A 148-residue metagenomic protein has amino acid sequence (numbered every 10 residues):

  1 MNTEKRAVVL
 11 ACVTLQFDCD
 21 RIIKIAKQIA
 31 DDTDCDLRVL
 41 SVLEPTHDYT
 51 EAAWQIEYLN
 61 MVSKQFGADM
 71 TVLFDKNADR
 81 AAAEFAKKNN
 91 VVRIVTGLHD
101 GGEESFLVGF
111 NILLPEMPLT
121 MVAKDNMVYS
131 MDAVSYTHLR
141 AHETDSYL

Functional and structural regions predicted by a protein language model:
N2-A53, S63-K64, N89: Small/aliphatic-rich secondary-structure junction motif
A26, L59, A82, F110 (+1 more regions): Aromatic/hydrophobic pocket-lining residues that form π-stacking "cages" and hydrophobic walls in ligand
T46-A52, G102-E104, Y129-S130: Short, charged/polar "capping" segments at the starts of alpha-helices and the immediately preceding loops
A53-V62, S105-L113: Short, aromatic/basic amphipathic alpha-helical patches
F66-I94, D100-G102, G109, E116 (+2 more regions): Structural beta-alpha unit
M127-Y136: Glycine-rich, charge-decorated loop segments at or immediately adjacent to ligand/cofactor-binding or catalytic sites
T137-T144: Conserved small/polar residues in nucleotide/adenosyl-binding loops
